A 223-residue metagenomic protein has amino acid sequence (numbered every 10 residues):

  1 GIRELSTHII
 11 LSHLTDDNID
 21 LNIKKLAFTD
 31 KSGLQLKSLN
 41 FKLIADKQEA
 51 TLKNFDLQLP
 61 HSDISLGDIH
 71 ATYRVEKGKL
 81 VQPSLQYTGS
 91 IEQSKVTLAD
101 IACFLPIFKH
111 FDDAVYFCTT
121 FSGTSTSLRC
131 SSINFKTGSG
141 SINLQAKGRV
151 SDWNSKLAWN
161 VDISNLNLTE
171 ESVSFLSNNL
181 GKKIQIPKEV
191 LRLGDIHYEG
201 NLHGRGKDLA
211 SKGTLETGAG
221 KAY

Functional and structural regions predicted by a protein language model:
G1-T15, K37-Q48, N54-L59, I64-G89 (+8 more regions): Extended lipid/amphipathic-ligand handling interfaces
N22-F28, F55, E92-S94, A99 (+1 more regions): Generic short beta-strand segments
K24, D100-C103, G181-I184: Extracytoplasmic loops and strand-loop junctions of Gram-negative outer membrane beta-barrel proteins
A27-T29, K95-A99, S141, N167-E171 (+2 more regions): Gram-negative outer-membrane beta-barrel proteins
K31-G33: Detector for glycine-centered tight turns/loop "hinges" at secondary-structure junctions
A99-A102, V173-S177: Generic detector of well-ordered alpha-helical segments enriched in charged/polar residues, highlighting helical
S174-G181, Q185-K188: Outer-membrane beta-barrel proteins, especially TonB-dependent receptors
